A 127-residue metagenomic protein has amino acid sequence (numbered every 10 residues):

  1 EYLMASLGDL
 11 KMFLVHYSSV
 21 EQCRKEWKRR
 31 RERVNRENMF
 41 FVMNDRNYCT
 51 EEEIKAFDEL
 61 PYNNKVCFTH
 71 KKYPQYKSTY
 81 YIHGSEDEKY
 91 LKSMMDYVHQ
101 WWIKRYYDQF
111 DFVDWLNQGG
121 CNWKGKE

Functional and structural regions predicted by a protein language model:
E1-N44, C49, Q75, I82-Y97: Positively charged, amphipathic N-terminal segments that serve as targeting/anchoring signals
V34, K55-Y62: Short, conserved loop/helix-junction motifs that constitute active-site signature segments in enzyme catalytic cores
M43-N44, C67-H70: Short beta-strand/turn micro-motifs composed of small residues that flank or help shape donor/cofactor-binding pockets
T50-A56, K77: A short secondary-structure junction signal
E52-I54, K124-E127: Generic alpha-helix signal with a bias toward terminal, lower-confidence helices and secondary-structure junctions
T69-K126: Polybasic, proline/glycine-rich intrinsically disordered low-complexity segments
